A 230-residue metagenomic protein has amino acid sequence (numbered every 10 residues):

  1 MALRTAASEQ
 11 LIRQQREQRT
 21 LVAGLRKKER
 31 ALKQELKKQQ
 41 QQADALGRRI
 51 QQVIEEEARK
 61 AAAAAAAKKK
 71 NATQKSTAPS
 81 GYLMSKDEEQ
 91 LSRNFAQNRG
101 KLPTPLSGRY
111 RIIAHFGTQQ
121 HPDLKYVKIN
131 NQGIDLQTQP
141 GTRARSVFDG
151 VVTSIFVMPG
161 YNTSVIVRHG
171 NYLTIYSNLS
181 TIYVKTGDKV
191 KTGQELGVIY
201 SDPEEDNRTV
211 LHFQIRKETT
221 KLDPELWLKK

Functional and structural regions predicted by a protein language model:
M1-M84, E88-L91: Alpha-helical oligomerization segments with coiled-coil/rod-like character
K28, Q51, G117-T118, G141 (+4 more regions): Solvent-exposed coil/turn segments that connect beta secondary-structure elements in extracytoplasmic/periplasmic
G81-R99, I113-S146, H169-G170, V210 (+1 more regions): Short glycine/threonine/proline-enriched tight-turn/helix- or strand-capping micro-motif at secondary-structure
T104-A114, T142-V152, G193: Generic structural motif
I113, V152-T153, S180, G197-Y200: Conserved positions in beta-strands of structured domains
I129, S146-T181: Zn2+-dependent peptidoglycan hydrolase active-site motif and core
T142-R145, I182, D188: Residue "hotspots" at secondary-structure boundaries inside conserved domains
V165-R168, T186-K230: Conserved, short, structured surface segments that act as functional micro-motifs
